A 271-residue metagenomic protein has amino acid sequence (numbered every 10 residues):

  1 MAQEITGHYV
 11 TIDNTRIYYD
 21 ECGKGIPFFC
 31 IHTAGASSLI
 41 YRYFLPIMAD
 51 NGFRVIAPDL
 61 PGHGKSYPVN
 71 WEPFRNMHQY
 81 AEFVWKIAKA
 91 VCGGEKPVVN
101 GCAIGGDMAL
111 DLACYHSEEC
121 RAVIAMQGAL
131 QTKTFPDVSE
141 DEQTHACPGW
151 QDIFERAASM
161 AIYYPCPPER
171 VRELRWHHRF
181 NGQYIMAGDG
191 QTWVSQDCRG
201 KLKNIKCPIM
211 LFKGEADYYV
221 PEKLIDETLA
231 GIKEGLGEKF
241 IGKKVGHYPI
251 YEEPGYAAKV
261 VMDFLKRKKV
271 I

Functional and structural regions predicted by a protein language model:
M1-F29, D50-F53, G93-G94, F180 (+3 more regions): Alpha/beta-hydrolase fold catalytic core
T15-Y67: Conserved HGGG/HGGXW glycine-rich cap/lid loop of the alpha/beta-hydrolase fold
I40-R42, S66-E72, F135-P136, E222-K223: Conserved catalytic-core motifs of eukaryotic protein kinase domains, centered on the activation segment
D50, A57-N100, G255, K259: Active-site loop/oxyanion-hole signature of alpha/beta-hydrolase fold enzymes
G101, G105, A109: Gly/Ala-rich beta-loop-alpha elbow adjacent to hydrolase catalytic centers
L110-Y115, C120-W150: Flexible "cap/lid" loop of the alpha/beta hydrolase fold
T134-F135, W150-K206: Conserved alpha/beta-hydrolase catalytic His-Asp/Glu region
K206-V245, Y251, Y256: Conserved loop-alpha-helix segment in the C-terminal half of the alpha/beta-hydrolase fold that carries the catalytic
